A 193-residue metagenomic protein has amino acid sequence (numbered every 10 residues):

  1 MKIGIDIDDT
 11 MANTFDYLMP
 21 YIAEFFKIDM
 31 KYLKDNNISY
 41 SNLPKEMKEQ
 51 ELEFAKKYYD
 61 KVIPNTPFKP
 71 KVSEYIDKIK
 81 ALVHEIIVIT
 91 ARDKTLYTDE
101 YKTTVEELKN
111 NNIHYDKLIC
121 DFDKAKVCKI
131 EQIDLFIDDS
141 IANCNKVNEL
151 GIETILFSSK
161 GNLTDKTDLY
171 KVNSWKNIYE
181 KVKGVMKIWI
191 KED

Functional and structural regions predicted by a protein language model:
M1-Q50: Active-site neighborhood of HAD-like aspartate-dependent phosphohydrolases
D8, D138-D139: Acidic di-acidic motifs
M30, N37-E74: Metal-dependent phosphoesterase signature
I63-P64, V72-T104: Substrate-recognition element of Asp-dependent hydrolases with the DxDx(T/V) motif
K80, K109, N148: Anion (oxyanion) recognition and catalysis
E85-I87, L135, I155: A structural signal for isolated positions on well-ordered beta-strands in alpha/beta enzyme cores
R92-L135, I141-N145: Substrate-recognition "cap/lid" segment bordering the active-site pocket of phosphatases
K129, I141-D193: Asp-based, Mg2+/Mn2+-dependent phosphohydrolase catalytic module
